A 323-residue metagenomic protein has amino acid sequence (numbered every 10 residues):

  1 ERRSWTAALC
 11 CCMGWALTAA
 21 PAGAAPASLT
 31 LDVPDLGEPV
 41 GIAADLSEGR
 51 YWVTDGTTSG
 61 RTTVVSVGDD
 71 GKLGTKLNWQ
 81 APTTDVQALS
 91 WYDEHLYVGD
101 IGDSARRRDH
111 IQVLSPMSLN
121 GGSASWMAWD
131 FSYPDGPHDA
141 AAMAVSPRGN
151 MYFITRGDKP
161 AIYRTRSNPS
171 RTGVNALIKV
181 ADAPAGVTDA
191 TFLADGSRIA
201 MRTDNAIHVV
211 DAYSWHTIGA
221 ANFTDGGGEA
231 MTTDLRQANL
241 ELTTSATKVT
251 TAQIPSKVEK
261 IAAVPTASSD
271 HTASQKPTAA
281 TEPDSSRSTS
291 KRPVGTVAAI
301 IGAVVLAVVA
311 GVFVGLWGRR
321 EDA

Functional and structural regions predicted by a protein language model:
E1-R2: N-terminal secretory signal peptides that target proteins for export/translocation
A7-T18: Bacterial N-terminal signal peptides
G23-A323: Sequence/structural signature of beta-propeller domains
